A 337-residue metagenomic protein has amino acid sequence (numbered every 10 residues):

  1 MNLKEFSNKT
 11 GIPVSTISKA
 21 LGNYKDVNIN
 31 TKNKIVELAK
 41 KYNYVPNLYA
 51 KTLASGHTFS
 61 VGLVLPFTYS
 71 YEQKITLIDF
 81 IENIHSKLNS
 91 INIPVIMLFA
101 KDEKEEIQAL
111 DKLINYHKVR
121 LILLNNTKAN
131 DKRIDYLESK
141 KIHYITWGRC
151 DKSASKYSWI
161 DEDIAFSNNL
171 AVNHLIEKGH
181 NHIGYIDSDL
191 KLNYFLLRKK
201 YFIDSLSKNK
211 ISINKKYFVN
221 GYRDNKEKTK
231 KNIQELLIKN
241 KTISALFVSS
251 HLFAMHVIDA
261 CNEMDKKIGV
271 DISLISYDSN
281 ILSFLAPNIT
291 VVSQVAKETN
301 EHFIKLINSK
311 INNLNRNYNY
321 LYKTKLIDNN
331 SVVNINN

Functional and structural regions predicted by a protein language model:
M1-F59, N336: N-terminal helix-turn-helix DNA-binding module of bacterial transcription factors
V45-Q108: Amphipathic helical "hinge" segments at domain boundaries
N89-F99, I203-K228: Short beta-strand elements in bilobed, periplasmic/extracellular small-molecule ligand-binding domains
V95-Y116, N220-N240: Structural motif
N125-N169, L252, D278-I289: Flexible loop/hinge segments that line or gate small-molecule binding clefts
I160-Y185, K200-Y201, K226-E235, A254 (+1 more regions): Hydrophobic alpha-helical segments within soluble ligand-binding/sensing domains
A171-N209, R316-V333: An alpha-beta-alpha
Q234-N337: Flexible loop/turn connectors
